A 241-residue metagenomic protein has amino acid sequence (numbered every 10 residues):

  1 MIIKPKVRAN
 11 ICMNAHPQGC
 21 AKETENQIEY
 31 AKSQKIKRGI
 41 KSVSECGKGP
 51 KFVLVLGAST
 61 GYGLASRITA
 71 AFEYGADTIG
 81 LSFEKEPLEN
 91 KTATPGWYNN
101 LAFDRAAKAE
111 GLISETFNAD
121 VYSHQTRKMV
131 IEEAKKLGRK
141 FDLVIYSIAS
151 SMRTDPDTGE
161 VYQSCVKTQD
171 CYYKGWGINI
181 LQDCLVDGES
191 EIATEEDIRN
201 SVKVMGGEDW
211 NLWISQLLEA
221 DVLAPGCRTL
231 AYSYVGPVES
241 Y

Functional and structural regions predicted by a protein language model:
I2-K41, I198-R199: Class I SAM-dependent methyltransferase Rossmann-like catalytic core, especially the SAM/SAH-binding loop
A31-F83: Canonical Rossmann dinucleotide-binding motif of NAD(H)/NADP(H)-dependent dehydrogenases/reductases, specifically
G49, L112, M129-T158: A glycine-rich helix->loop->beta "capping" turn within Rossmann-like NAD(P)(H)-dependent oxidoreductase domains
L56, F141-A149, R228-S233: Rossmann-fold scaffold of SDR-type NAD(P)-dependent oxidoreductases
G57-L64, Y122-S123, A149-R153, V235-E239: Gly/Ser/Thr-rich loops at beta-strand to alpha-helix junctions that form or flank small-molecule/cofactor-binding
G75-S114: Glycine-rich phosphate-binding loop and adjoining beta1-alpha1-beta2 segment of Rossmann-like nucleotide-binding folds
N118-V130, G207-W210: The beta1-alpha1 cofactor-binding region of Rossmann-like NAD(H)/NADP(H)-dependent oxidoreductases
E160-D209, W213-Y241: Catalytic loop of short-chain dehydrogenase/reductase
